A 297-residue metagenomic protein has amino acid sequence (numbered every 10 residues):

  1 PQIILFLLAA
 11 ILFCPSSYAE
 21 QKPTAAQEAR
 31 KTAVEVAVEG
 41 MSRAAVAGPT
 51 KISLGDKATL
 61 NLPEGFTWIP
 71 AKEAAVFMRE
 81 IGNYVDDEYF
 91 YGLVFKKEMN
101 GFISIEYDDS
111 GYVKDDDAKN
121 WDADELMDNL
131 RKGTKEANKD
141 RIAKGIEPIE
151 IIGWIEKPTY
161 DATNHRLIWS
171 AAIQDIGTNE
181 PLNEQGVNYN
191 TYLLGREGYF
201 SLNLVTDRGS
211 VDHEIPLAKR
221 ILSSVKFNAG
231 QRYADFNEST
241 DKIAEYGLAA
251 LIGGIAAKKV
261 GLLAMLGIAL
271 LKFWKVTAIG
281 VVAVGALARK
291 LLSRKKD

Functional and structural regions predicted by a protein language model:
P1-F6, K275-I279: Sec-dependent signal peptide recognition, specifically the positively charged N-region followed immediately by
L5-C14: Bacterial N-terminal signal peptides
P15-A19: Sec/Tat signal peptide C-region and signal peptidase I cleavage site
Q21-T59, K72-V187, L194, R208 (+4 more regions): Conserved polar/disulfide-associated segments of primarily extracytoplasmic proteins
E64-P70, S224-K226: Short conserved aromatic/hydrophobic patches within beta-strands of well-structured domains
A171-I173, T191-Y192, G198, L204 (+1 more regions): Membrane-proximal, non-transmembrane alpha-helical segments
N203-D241: Extended, hydrophilic extramembrane loops/domains of integral membrane proteins
A244-D297: C-terminal single-pass membrane-anchor helix
